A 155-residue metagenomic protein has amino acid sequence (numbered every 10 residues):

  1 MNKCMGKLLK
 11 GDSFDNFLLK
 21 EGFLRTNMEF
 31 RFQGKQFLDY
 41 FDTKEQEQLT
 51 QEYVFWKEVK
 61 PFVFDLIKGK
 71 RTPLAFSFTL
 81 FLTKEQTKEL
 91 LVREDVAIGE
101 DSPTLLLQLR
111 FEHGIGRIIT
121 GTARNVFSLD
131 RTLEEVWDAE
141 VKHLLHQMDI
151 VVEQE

Functional and structural regions predicted by a protein language model:
M1-E58: Charge-rich, low-complexity N-terminal segments
D12-D15, D39-D42, D65, D95 (+5 more regions): Acidic-enriched, low-complexity/disordered segments with a strong bias for Aspartate over Glutamate
L19, L24, F37, E85-T87 (+2 more regions): Generic "edge-of-domain/loop-turn" microfeature
R31, Q36, Y40-F41, E47-L49 (+4 more regions): General N-terminal targeting signals
T50-I115: Surface-exposed, low-hydrophobicity interaction/linker segments
G116-E155: Mixed-charge, glycine-accented linear interaction segment located at domain edges/termini
